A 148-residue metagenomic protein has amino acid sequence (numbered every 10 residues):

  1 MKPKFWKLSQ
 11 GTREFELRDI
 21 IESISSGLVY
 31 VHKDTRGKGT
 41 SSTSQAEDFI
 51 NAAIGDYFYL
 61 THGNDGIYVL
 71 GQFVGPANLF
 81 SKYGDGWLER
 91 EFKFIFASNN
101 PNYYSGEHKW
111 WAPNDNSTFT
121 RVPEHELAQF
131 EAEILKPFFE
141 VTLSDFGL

Functional and structural regions predicted by a protein language model:
M1-N51, A97-N99, P137-L148: Compositionally biased, charged N-terminal/linker segments
K2, D65, G84-L88: A short, structural micro-pattern
R13-E14, G66, L79: Surface-exposed, flexible loop/turn segments at secondary-structure boundaries
K38-S42, F58-D65: A generic short-segment signal for beta-strand/edge and adjacent turn/coil regions
E47-H62: Short coil-to-beta transition motif at edge beta-strands of beta-rich domains
D56, V69, R90: Residue-level detector of short, conserved catalytic/binding motifs and their immediate flanks
D65-Q72: Short, Lys/Arg- and Gly-enriched loop/turn segments at beta-strand edges
Q72-F138: Aromatic- and Lys/Arg-enriched surface recognition patch
